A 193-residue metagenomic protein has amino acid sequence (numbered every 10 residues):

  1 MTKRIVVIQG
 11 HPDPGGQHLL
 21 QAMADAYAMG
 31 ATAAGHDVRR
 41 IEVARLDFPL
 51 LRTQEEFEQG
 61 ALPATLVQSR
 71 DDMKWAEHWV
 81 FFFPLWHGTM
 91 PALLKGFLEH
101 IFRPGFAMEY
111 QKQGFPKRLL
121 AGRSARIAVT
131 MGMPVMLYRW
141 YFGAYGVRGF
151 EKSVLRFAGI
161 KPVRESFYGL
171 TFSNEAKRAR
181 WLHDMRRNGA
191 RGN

Functional and structural regions predicted by a protein language model:
T2-H36: N-terminal beta1-alpha1 ligand-phosphate binding loop
G10, V43, T130: Cofactor-binding loop segments of dinucleotide-utilizing enzymes, especially the Rossmann-like FAD- and NAD(P)+-binding
H11-P14, G132-M136, G169-F172: A short, flexible beta-alpha/helix-coil linker loop
A34-R39, I160-P162: A generic structural motif
R40-A61, R178: N-terminal beta-loop-helix "entrance" segment that forms/cooperates in small-molecule cofactor or anionic ligand
A61-F150: Helix-loop-strand module that forms the ligand-binding subsite of alpha/beta enzymes
W140-N193: Glycine-rich phosphate/pyrophosphate-binding loop and the adjoining helix
